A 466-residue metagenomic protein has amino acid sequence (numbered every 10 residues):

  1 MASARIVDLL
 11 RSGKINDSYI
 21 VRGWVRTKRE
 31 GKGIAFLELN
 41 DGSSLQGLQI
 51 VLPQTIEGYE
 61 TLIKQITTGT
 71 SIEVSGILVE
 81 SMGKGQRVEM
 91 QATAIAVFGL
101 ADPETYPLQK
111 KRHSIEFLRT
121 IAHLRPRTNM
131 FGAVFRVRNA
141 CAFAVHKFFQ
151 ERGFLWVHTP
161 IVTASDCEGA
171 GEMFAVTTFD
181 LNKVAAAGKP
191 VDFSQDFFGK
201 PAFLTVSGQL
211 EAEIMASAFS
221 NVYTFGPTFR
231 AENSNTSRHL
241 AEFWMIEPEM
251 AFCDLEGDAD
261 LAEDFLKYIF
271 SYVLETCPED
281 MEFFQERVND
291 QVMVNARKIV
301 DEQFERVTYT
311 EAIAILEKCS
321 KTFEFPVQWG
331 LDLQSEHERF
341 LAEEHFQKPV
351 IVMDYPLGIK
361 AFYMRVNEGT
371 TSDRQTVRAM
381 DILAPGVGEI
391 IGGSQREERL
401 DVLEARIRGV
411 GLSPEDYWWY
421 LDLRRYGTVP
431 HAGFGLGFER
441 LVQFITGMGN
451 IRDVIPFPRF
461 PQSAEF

Functional and structural regions predicted by a protein language model:
A2-E247, A251: Class II aminoacyl-tRNA synthetase-like tRNA-binding/catalytic domains
Y59, T276-D280: Residue-level recognition of alpha-helix termini/interfacial anchor residues
A144-R152, F265-T276: Generic non-transmembrane alpha-helical segments
V162, E172-F270, E282, E286-F466: A translation/RNA-centric and nucleic-acid-associated enzymatic feature enriched in Class II aminoacyl-tRNA synthetases
